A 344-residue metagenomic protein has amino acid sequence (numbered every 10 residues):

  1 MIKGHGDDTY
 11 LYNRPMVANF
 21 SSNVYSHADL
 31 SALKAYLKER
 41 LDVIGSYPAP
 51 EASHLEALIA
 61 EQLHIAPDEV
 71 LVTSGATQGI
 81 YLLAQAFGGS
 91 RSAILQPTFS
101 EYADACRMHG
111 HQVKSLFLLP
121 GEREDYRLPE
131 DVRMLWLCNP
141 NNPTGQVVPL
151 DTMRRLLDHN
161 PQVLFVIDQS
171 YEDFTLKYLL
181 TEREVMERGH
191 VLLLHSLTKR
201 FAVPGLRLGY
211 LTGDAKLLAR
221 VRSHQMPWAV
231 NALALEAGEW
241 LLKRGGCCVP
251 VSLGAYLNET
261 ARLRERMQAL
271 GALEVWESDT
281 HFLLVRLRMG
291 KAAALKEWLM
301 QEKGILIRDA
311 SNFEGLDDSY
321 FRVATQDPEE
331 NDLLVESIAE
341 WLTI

Functional and structural regions predicted by a protein language model:
M1-S46: N-terminal "arm"/small-domain region of PLP-dependent enzymes with the aminotransferase-like
D29-L30, E51, H190-A269, E274-W276: PLP-dependent aminotransferase class I/II
S31-A32, G290-E297, E329-L333: Short, conserved charged micro-motifs
P48, A60-L82: Short loop-beta-helix segment that forms the pyridoxal 5′-phosphate
Q85-C138, P143: PLP-dependent aminotransferase-like
L118-T175: Active-site phosphate-binding strand-loop segment of PLP-dependent enzymes
D151, Q301-E302, E314-I344: PLP-dependent enzyme catalytic core of the Aspartate aminotransferase-like
L257, L270-K303: Conserved PLP-binding catalytic core of the aspartate aminotransferase-like
